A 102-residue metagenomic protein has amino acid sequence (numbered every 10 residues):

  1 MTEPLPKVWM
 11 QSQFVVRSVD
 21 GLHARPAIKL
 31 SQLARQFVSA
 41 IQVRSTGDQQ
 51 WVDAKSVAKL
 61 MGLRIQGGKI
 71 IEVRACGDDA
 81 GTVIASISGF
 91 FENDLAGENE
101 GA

Functional and structural regions predicted by a protein language model:
M1, V15-R17, S45, Q49 (+2 more regions): Aromatic-enriched hydrophobic runs in primary sequence
M1-L5, K59-G62: Short beta-strand/turn micro-motifs at beta-sheet edges
T2-Q11, G67-V73, D79-A102: C-terminal binding/interaction regions
T2-R44: N-terminal first-folded block
S12, V19, R25, A54-K55 (+2 more regions): Surface-exposed loop/turn and secondary-structure junction residues enriched for glycine/proline
I28, F37-V38, Q42-S86: Amphipathic, hydrophobic secondary-structure cores in small proteins
